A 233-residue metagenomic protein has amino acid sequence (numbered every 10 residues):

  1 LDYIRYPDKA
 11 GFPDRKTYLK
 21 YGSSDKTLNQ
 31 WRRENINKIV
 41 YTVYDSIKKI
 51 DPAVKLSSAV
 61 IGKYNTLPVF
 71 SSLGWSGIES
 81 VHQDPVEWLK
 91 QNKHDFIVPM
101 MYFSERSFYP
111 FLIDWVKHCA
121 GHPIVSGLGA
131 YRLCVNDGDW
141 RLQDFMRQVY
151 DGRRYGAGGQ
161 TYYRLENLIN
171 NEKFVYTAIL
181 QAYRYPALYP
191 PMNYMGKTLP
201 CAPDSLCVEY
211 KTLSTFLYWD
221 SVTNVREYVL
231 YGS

Functional and structural regions predicted by a protein language model:
L1-E87, Q91-K93: Polysaccharide-binding and catalytic clefts of secreted carbohydrate-active enzymes
Y3, M101-S104, R164, Y210 (+1 more regions): Residues that line or immediately flank small-molecule/substrate-binding pockets and catalytic motifs
G22, V54-G74, F111-Q148: Active-site clefts of carbohydrate-active enzymes
N37-D45, P85-V86, Y109-V116, M146-Y150: Generic structural signal for well-ordered alpha-helices, preferentially at hydrophobic/aromatic core positions
I61-K63, Y102, D220: Histidine- and/or cysteine-centered catalytic micro-motif in compact active-site loops
P85-F108, H122-G196: Substrate-binding cleft of secreted/luminal carbohydrate-active enzymes
F174-N224: Pro/Thr/Ser/Gly-rich low-complexity, intrinsically disordered linker/stalk tracts
N224-S233: Extracellular low-complexity, O-glycosylation-prone stalks/linkers
